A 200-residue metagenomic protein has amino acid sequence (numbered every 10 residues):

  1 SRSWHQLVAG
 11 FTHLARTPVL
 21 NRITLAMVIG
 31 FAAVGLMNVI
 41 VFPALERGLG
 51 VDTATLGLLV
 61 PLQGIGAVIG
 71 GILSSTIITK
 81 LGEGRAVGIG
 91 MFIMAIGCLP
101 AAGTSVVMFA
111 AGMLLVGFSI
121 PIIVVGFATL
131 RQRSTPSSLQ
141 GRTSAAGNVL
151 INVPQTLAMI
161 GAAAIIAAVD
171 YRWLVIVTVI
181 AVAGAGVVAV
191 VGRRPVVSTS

Functional and structural regions predicted by a protein language model:
S1-L7: Short, membrane-interfacial amphipathic segments enriched in basic
V8, A15, I23, I29 (+1 more regions): C-terminal transmembrane bundle of multi-pass solute transporters/carriers
